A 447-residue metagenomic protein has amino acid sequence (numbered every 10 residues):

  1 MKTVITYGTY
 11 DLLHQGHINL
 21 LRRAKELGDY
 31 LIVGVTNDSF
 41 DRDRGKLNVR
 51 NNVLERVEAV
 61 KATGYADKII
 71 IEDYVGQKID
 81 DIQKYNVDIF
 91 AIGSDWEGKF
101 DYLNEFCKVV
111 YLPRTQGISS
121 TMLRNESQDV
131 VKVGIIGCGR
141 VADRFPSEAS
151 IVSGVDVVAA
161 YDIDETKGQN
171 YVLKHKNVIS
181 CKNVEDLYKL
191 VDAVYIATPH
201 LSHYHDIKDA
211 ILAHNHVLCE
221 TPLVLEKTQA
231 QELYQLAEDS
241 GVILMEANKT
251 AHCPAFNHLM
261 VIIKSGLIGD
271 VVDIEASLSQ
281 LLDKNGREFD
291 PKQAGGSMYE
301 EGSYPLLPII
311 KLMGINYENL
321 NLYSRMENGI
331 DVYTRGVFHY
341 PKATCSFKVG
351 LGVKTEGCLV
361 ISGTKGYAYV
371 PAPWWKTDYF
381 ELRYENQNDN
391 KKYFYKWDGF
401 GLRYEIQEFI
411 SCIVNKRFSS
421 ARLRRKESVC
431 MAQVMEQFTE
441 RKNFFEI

Functional and structural regions predicted by a protein language model:
M1-V130: Nucleotidyltransferase catalytic core that binds NTPs
F106-C107, V178, A213-N215, S240-V242: A short helix->loop->beta-strand "cap" motif at the edges of active sites that frequently abuts
D129-H175, I410-I413, F444-I447: N-terminal Rossmann-like dinucleotide-binding module
V131, Q231-K249, D270-I274: Rossmann-fold dehydrogenase core element
F145, I179-Y234: Beta-loop-alpha module in the N-terminal Rossmann-like domain of NAD(P)-dependent dehydrogenases, especially those
D186, A193-I196, E408-I447: C-terminal helix-rich "cap/oligomerization" subdomain common to oxidoreductases
T250-N319: Predominantly a Rossmann-like dinucleotide-binding segment in NAD(P)-dependent oxidoreductases
L306-Y379, Q407-R417: Contiguous beta-strand/loop segments that form the cofactor/metal-binding neighborhood of enzyme cores
